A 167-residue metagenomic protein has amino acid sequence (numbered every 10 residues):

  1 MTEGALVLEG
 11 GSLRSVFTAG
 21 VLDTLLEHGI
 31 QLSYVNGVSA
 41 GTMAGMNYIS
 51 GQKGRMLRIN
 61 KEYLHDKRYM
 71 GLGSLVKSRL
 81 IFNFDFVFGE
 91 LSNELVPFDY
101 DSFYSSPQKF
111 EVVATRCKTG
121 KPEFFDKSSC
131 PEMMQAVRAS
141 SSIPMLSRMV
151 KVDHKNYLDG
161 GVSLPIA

Functional and structural regions predicted by a protein language model:
M1-V38, M46-A167: Patatin-like phospholipase
